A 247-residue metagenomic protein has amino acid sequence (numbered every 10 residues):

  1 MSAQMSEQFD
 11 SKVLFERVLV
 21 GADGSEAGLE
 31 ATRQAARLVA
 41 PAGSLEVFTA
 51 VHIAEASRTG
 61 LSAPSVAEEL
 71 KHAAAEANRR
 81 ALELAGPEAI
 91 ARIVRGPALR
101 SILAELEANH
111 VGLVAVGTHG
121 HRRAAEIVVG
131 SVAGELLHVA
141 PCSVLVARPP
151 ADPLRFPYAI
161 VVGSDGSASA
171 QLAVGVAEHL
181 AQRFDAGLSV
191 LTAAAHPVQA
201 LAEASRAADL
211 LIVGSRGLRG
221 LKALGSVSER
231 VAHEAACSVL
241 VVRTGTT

Functional and structural regions predicted by a protein language model:
E7-P64, P153-A194, V198, A204-L210 (+2 more regions): Small/aliphatic-rich secondary-structure junction motif
F15, L113-E135, P157, V213-E234 (+1 more regions): Glycine-rich, Arg-bearing micro-motifs that act as flexible, cationic patches
D23, H119, P141, D165 (+1 more regions): Short glycine-/small-residue-rich Rossmann-like dinucleotide-binding loops
L38, S101, E105, N109 (+1 more regions): CheY-like receiver
P64-E76: A short acidic, glycine-rich active-site loop that binds or catalyzes chemistry on phosphate/adenosine moieties
I93-I102, A194-A200: Charged docking surfaces used in two-component/phosphorelay signaling
A115-T118, V144-P149, L240-R243: Short beta-strand elements of ligand-binding domains
S131-D152: Short, structured interface segments
